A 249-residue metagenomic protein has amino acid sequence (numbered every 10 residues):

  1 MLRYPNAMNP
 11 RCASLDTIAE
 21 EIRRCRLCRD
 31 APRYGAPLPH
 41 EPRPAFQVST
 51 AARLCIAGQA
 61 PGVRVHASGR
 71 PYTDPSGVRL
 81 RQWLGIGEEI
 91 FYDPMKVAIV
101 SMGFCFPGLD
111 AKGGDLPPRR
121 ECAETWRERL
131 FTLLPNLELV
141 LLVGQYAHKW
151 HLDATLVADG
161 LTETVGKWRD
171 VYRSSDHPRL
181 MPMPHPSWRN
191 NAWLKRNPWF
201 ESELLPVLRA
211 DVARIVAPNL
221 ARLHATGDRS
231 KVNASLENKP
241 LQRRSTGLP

Functional and structural regions predicted by a protein language model:
R3-P5, N9-R214: A polyanion-binding, active-site-adjacent surface
V232, N238-R243: Intrinsic disorder/low-complexity segments enriched in polar/small residues
